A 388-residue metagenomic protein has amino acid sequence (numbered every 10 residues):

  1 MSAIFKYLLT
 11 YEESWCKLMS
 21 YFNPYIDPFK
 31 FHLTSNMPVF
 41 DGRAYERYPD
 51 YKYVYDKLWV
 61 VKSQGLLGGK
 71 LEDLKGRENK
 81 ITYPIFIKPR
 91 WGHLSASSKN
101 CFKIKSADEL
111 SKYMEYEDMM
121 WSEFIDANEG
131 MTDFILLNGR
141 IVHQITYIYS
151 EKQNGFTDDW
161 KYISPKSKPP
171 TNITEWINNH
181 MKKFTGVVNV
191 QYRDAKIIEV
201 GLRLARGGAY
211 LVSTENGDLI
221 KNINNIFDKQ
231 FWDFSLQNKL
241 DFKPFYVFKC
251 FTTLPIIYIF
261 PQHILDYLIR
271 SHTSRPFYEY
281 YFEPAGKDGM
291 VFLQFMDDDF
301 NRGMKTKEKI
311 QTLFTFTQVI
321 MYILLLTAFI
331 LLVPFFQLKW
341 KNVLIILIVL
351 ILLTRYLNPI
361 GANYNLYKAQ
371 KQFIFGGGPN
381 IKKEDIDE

Functional and structural regions predicted by a protein language model:
M1-K62, D299-M304, E308-Y322, Y356-P379: ATP-binding N-terminal substructure of ATP-dependent carboxylate-amine bond-forming enzymes
F40-W176, L313, Y367, K371 (+1 more regions): Active-site nucleotide/adenylate-binding loops and adjacent lid/helix of ATP-dependent enzymes
W91, E123-I125, L136, D194 (+3 more regions): Short, flexible loop/turn elements at secondary-structure junctions
F124-N128, M181-G186, F242: A short catalytic or substrate-binding loop motif that flags glycine-/basic-rich loops and adjacent residues that bind
I135-K182, D194-V247: ATP-dependent carboxylate/phosphate-activation module, predominantly the ATP-grasp catalytic core and closely related
V188-V190: Catalytic phosphate/metal-binding cores of nucleic-acid and nucleotide-processing enzymes, i.e., regions that mediate
I223-L331, I345-I346, I351-E388: Peripheral (often C-terminal) accessory segments that flank ATP-dependent C-N-forming ligase machineries
F336-L347: Hydrophobic alpha-helical transmembrane segments
